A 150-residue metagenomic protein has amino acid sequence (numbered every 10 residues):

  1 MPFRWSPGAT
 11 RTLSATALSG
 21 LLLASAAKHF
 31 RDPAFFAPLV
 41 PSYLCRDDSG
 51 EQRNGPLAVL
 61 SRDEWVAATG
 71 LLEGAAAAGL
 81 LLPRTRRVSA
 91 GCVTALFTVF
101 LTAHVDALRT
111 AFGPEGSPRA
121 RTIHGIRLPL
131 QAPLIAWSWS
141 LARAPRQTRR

Functional and structural regions predicted by a protein language model:
M1-R150: Short amphipathic, positively biased membrane-proximal segments that drive organelle/inner-membrane targeting
